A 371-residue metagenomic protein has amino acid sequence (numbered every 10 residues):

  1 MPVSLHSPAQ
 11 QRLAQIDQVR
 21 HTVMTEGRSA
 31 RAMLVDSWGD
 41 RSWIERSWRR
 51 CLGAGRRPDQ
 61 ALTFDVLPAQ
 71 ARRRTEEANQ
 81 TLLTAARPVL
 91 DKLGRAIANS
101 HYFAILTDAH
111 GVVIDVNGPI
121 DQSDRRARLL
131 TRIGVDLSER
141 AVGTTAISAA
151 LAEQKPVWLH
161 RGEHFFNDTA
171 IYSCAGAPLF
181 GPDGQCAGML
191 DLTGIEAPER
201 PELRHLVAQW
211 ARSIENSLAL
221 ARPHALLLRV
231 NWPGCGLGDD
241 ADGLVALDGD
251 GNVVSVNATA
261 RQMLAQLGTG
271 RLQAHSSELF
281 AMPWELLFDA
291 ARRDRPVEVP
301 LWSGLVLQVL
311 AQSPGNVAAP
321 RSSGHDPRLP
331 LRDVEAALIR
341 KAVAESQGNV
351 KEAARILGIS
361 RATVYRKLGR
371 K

Functional and structural regions predicted by a protein language model:
M1-A141, T145-R161, F165, I171 (+3 more regions): Intrinsically disordered, low-complexity terminal regulatory regions
I114-D115, L264, L357: PAS-family sensory domains
P119-Q122, R126, L264-L272: PAS/PAS-like sensory domain cap-loop motif
I147, G268, S276, W284: N-terminal sensory regulatory modules of PAS/LOV and PAS-like folds
G162-E163, I171-G176, L279-H325: PAS-family sensory/regulatory modules and their coupling/dimerization elements
V230, G234, N316-D333: Regulatory hinge/linker segments at domain boundaries that couple sensory/effector modules to output domains
H325-K371: Bacterial C-terminal helix-turn-helix
